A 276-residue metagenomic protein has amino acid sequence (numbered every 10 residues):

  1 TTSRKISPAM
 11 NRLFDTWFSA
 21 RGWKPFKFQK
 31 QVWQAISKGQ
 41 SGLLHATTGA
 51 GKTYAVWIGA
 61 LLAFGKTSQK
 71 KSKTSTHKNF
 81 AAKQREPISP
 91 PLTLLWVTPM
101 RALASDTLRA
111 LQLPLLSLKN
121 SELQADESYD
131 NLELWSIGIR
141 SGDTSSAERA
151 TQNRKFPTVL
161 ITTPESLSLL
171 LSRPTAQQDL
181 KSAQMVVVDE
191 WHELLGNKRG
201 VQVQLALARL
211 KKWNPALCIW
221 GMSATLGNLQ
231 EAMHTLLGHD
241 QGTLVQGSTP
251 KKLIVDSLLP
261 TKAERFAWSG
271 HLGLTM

Functional and structural regions predicted by a protein language model:
T2-H45: Conserved pre-motif I regulatory segment
K38-L44, L92-L94, P157-T158, C218: Pre-Walker A (Motif I) flank of P-loop NTPase domains
A46-A50: The conserved Walker
K52-A63, V201-A206: Motif I (Walker A/P-loop) of helicase-class P-loop NTPases
L62-D106, W213-A216: Conserved SF1/SF2 helicase motif Ia
E86-I161: Conserved nucleic-acid-binding Ia/Ib motif block in the N-terminal RecA-like helicase ATPase lobe
L160, E165-S168, P174-W213, I219: SF2 helicase catalytic motif II
A208, C218-M276: Conserved interdomain linker/interface between the two RecA-like ATPase lobes of SF2 helicase motors
